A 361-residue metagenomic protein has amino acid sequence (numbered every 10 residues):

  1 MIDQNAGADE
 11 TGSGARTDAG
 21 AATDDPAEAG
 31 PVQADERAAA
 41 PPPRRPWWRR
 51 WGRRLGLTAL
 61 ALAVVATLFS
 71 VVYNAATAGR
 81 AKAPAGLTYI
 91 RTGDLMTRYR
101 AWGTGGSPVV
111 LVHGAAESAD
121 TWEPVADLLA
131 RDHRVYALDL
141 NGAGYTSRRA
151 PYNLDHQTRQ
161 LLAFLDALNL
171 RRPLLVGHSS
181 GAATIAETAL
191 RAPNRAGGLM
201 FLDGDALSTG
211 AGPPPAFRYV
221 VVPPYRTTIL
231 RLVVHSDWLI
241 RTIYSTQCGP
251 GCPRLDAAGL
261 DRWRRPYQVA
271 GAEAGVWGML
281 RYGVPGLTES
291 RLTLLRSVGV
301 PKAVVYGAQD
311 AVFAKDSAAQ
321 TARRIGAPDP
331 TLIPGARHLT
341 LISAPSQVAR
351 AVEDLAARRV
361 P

Functional and structural regions predicted by a protein language model:
I2-D9, A15-S107, R131-H133, L170 (+1 more regions): Alpha/beta-hydrolase fold catalytic core
T77-R80, P213, L232-R296: Conserved alpha/beta-hydrolase catalytic His-Asp/Glu region
G93, R100, A137-V176, S180: Active-site loop/oxyanion-hole signature of alpha/beta-hydrolase fold enzymes
L95, A101-Y145: Conserved HGGG/HGGXW glycine-rich cap/lid loop of the alpha/beta-hydrolase fold
A182-P193, L199: Short glycine-enriched nucleophile-adjacent loop and the immediately C-terminal alpha-helix near the catalytic center
L190, L199-T228: Flexible "cap/lid" loop of the alpha/beta hydrolase fold
P301-A336: Conserved loop-alpha-helix segment in the C-terminal half of the alpha/beta-hydrolase fold that carries the catalytic
A336-P345: Catalytic histidine-centered segment of alpha/beta-hydrolase-like enzymes
